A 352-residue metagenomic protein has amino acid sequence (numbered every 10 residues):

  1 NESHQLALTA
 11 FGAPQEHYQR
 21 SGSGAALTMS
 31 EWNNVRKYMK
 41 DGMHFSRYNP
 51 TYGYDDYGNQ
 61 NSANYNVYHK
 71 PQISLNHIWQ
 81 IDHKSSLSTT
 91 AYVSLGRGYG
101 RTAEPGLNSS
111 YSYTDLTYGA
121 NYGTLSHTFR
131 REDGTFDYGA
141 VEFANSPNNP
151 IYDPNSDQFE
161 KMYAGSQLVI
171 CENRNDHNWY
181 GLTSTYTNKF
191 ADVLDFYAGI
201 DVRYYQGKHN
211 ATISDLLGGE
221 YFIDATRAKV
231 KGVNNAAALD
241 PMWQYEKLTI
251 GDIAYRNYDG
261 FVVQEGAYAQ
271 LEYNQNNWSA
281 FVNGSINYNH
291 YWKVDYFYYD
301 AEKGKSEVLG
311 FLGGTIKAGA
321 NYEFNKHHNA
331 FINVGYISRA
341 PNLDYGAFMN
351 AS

Functional and structural regions predicted by a protein language model:
N1, G58-A63, Q72-N76, Q167-E172 (+5 more regions): Extracellular loop and loop/strand-boundary signature of outer-membrane beta-barrel proteins
N1-A10, Q19-Y57, D224-A237, E272 (+3 more regions): Charged/polar interaction segments and conserved charged motifs
N1-R20, V67-G106, R174-A211, F311-K326 (+2 more regions): Transmembrane beta-barrel strand/turn architecture of Gram-negative outer membrane proteins
Q5-N76, R101-C171, N235-E246: Acidic/polar loop-and-plug regions of large Gram-negative outer-membrane beta-barrel proteins
G22-K40, E104-T114, T212-I223, A228 (+2 more regions): Flexible, surface-exposed loop regions and adjacent strand-edge segments of Gram-negative outer-membrane beta-barrel
W32, G42-Y54, S62-Y68, Q72-I73 (+10 more regions): Bulky hydrophobic/aromatic packing residues
N149-T187, D192-V193, T212-L216, S285-N289 (+1 more regions): N-terminal start-of-domain structural block
K189-D195, D201-Y205, G218, V233-W243 (+1 more regions): Structural signature of Gram-negative outer-membrane beta-barrels, strongest in the C-terminal barrel of TonB-dependent
